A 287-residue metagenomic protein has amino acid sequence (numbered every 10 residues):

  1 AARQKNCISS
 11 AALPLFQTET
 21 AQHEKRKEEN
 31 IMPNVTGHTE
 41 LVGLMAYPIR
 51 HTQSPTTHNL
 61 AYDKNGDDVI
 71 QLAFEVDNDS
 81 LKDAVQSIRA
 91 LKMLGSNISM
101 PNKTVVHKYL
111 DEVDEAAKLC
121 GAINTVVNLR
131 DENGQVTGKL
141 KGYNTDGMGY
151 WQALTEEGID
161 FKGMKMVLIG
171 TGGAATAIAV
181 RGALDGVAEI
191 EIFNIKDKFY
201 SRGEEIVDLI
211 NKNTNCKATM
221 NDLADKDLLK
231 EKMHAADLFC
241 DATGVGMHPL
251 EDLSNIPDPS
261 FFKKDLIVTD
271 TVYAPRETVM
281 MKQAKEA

Functional and structural regions predicted by a protein language model:
Q17-I31: Short, Lys/Arg-enriched N-terminal segments with co-localized hydrophobic residues within the first ~10-30 amino acids
N34-E157: Phosphate/diphosphate ligand-binding glycine-rich loop within oxidoreductases
V35-H38, F161-K162, I256-D265: Short, conserved loop/helix-junction motifs that constitute active-site signature segments in enzyme catalytic cores
P101, T243-V245, V272-Y273: Short glycine-/small-residue-rich Rossmann-like dinucleotide-binding loops
K162-K230, H234, L238: Glycine-rich phosphate/diphosphate-binding loop of Rossmann-like nucleotide-binding domains
M247-P257: Glycine/threonine-rich flexible loop motifs
P257, L266-A287: Rossmann-fold NAD(P)-binding glycine/threonine-rich loop
